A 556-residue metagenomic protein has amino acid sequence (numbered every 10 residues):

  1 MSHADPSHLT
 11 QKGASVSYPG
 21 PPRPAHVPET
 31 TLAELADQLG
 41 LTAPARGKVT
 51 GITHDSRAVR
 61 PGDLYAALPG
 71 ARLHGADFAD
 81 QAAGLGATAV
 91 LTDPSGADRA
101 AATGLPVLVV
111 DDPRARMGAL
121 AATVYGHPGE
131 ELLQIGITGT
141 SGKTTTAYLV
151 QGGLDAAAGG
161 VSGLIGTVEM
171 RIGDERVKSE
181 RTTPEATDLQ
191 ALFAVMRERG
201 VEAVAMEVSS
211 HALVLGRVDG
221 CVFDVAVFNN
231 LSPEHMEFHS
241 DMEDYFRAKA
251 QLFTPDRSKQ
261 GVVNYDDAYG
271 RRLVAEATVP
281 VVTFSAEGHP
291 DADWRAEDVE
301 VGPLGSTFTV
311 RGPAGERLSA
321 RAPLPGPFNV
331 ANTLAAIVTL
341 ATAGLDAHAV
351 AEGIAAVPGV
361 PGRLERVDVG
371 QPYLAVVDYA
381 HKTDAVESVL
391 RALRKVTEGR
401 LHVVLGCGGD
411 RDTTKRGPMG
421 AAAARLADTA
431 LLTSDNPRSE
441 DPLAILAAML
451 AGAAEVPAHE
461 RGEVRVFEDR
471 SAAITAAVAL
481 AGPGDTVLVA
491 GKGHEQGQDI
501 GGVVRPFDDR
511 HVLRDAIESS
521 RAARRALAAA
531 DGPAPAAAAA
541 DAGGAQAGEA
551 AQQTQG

Functional and structural regions predicted by a protein language model:
M1-A43, V59-L64, G70, H74 (+6 more regions): ATP-dependent carboxylate-amine ligase
L35, D63, A82, L120 (+14 more regions): Residue-level signal for inorganic ion chemistry
A45-S95: Extracellular/luminal Protease-associated
G84, T88-P94, V262-Y265, V404-L405 (+1 more regions): Short internal beta-strands
T92-S95, V208, N230, Y265 (+2 more regions): Short secondary-structure boundary segments
G96-A102, F223-A375, G452-A458, V464-R465 (+3 more regions): Acidic, Mg2+-coordinating active-site environments of NTP-dependent enzymes
L108-G118: N-terminal pre-Walker A segment at the start of P-loop NTPase domains
R116-Y265, Y269-A277, T397, R524-L527 (+1 more regions): Phosphate-binding loop of NTP-binding sites
